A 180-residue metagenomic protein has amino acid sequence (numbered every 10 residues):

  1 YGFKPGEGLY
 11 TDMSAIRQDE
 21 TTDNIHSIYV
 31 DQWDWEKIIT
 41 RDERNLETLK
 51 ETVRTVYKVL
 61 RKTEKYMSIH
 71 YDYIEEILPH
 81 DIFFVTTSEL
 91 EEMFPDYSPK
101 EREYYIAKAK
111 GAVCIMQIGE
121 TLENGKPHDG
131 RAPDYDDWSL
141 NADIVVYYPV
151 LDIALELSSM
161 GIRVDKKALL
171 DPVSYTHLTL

Functional and structural regions predicted by a protein language model:
Y1-H26, D34-I38: Class II aminoacyl-tRNA synthetase-like tRNA-binding/catalytic domains
E7-L9, V30-D34, K110-A112, D143: Extracellular structured ligand-interaction cores
A15, D19, E36-I38, T52-Y66: Mid-sequence acidic-hydrophobic segments that form the walls of catalytic/ligand-binding cavities or oligomerization
T21-T22, L46, E123-K126: Short helix/loop capping segments that flank catalytic or ligand/cofactor-binding pockets
D23-I28, R102-Y104: Short, flexible, solvent-exposed loop/turn segments with mixed acidic/basic and small polar residues
D42, L46-K50: Well-ordered alpha/beta subsegment
T55-P172: Metal-assisted phosphate- and nucleotidyl-transfer catalytic regions
T176-T179: Conserved small/polar residues in nucleotide/adenosyl-binding loops
